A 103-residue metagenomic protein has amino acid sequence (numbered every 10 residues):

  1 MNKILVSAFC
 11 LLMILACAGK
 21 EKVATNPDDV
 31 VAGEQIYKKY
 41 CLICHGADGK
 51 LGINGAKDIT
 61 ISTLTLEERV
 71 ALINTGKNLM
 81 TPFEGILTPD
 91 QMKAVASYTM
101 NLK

Functional and structural regions predicted by a protein language model:
N2-C10: Sec-dependent signal peptide recognition, specifically the positively charged N-region followed immediately by
M13-A16: C-terminal motif of bacterial Sec signal peptides marking the signal peptidase cleavage site
A18-E21: Bacterial signal peptide processing site
T25: A structural signal for conserved, well-ordered secondary-structure elements that form binding/interaction cores
D28-V30, E34, G46-N74: Gly/Gly-Pro-rich "capping" loops immediately C-terminal to redox-active cysteine motifs in periplasmic/lumenal
G33, Y37-A47, V95, T99: The canonical Cys-X-X-Cys-His
D58-K103: Extracytoplasmic electron-transfer domains, predominantly the class I c-type cytochrome c fold
